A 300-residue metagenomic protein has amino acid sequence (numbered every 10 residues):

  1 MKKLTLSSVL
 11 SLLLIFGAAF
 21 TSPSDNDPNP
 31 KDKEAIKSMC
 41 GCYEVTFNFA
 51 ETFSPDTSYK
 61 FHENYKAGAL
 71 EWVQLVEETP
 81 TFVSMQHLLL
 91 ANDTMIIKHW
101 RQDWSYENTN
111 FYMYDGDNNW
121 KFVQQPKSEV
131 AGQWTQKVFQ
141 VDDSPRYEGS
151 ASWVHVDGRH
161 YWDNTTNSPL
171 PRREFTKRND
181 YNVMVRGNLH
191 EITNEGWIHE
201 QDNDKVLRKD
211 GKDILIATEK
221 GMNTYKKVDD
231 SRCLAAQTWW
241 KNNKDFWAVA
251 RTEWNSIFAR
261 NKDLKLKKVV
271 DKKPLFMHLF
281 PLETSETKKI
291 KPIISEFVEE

Functional and structural regions predicted by a protein language model:
M1-L4: Positively charged n-region of N-terminal signal peptides that target proteins for export
S8-G17: Bacterial N-terminal signal peptides
N26-C42: N-terminal helix-cap/turn-to-beta initiation motif at the start of protein domains
P28-D32, N48-P80: Short, solvent-exposed loop/hinge segments that bridge or flank secondary-structure elements
F61-E63, A67-E77, Q86, Q102 (+2 more regions): Hydrophobic/aromatic beta-strand elements that line small-molecule binding cavities or substrate pockets in beta-rich
E78-G116: N-terminal intrinsically disordered, cationic/polar leader segments that include organellar targeting peptides
A131-V185, K205-V206: Short helix-loop boundary/capping segments
M184-N188, N194-L282, P292-E300: Acidic, serine/threonine-rich low-complexity disordered tracts
